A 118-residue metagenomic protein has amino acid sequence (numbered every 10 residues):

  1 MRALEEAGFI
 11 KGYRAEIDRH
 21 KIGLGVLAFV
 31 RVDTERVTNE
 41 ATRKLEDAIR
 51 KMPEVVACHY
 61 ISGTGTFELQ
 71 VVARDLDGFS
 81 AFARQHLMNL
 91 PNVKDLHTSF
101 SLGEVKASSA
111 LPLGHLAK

Functional and structural regions predicted by a protein language model:
M1-K118: A compositional/biophysical signature of low hydrophobicity enriched in polar/charged and small residues
